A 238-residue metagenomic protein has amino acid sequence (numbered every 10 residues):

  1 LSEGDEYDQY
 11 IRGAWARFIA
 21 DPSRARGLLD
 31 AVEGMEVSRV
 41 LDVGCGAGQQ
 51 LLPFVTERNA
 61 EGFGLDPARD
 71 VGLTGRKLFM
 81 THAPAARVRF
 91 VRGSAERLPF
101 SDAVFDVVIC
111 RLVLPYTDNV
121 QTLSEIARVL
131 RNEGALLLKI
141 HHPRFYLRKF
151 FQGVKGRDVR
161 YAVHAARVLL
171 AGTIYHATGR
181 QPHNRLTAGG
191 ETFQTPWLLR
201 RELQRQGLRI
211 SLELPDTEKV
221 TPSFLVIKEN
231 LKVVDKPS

Functional and structural regions predicted by a protein language model:
L1-M35, Q50-P53: Conserved class I S-adenosyl-L-methionine
G44-G46: Class I SAM-dependent methyltransferase "Motif I" SAM/SAH-binding loop
Q49-E96: Class I SAM-dependent methyltransferase SAM/SAH-binding core
E96-V107: A short acidic, Gly/Pro-enriched loop at the edge of an enzyme's catalytic core that lines a small-molecule cofactor
V107-N119: A short SAM/SAH-binding and catalytic strip from SAM-dependent methyltransferases
V120-N132: A short glycine-rich, Lys/Arg-flanked "PGG" loop and its adjoining helix->strand segment in the class I
L137-R167: Conserved class I S-adenosyl-L-methionine
G189-Q206: Short alpha-helix
